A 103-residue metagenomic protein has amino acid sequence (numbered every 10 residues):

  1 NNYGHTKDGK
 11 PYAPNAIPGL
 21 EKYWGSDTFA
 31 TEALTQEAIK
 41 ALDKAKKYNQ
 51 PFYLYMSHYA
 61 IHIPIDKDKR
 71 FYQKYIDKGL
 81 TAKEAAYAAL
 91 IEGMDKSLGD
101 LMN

Functional and structural regions predicted by a protein language model:
N1-F52, H58-K67, I76, A88: Formylglycine-dependent
Q50-F52, S57-H58, G93-N103: Metal-dependent active-site segment of extracytoplasmic phospho-/sulfohydrolases and closely related
I61, R70-S97: Extended hydrophobic/aromatic segments used for targeting, binding, or gating
